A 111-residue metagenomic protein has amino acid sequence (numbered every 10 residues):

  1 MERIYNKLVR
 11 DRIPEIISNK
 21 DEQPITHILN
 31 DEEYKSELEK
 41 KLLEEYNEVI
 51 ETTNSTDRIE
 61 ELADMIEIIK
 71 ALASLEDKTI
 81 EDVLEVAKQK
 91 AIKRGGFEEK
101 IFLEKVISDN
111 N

Functional and structural regions predicted by a protein language model:
M1-N111: Flexible "arm" and connector segments at domain edges
